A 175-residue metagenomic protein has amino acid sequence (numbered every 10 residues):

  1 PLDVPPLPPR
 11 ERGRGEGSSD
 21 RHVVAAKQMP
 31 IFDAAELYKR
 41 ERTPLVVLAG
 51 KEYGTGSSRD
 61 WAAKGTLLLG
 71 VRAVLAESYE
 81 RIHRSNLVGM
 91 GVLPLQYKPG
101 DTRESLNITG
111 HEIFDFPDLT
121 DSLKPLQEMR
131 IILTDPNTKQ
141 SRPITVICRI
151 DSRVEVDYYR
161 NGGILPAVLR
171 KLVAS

Functional and structural regions predicted by a protein language model:
P1-R10, G17-S175: Fe-S-dependent hydro-lyases/dehydratases of central metabolism
